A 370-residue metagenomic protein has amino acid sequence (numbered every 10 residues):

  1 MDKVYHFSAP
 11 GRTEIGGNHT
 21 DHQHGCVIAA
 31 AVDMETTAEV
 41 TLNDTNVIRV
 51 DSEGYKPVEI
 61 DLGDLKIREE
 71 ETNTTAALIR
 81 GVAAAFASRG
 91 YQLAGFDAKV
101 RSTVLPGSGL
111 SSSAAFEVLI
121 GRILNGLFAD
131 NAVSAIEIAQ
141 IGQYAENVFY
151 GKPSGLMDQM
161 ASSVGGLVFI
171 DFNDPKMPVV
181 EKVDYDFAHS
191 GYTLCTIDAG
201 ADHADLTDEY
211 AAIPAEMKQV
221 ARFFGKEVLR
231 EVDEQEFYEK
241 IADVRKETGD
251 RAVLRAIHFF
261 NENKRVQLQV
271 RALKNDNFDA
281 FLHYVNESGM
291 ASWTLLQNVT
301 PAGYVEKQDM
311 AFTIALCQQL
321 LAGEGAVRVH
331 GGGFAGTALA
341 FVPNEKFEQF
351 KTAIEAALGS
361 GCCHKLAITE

Functional and structural regions predicted by a protein language model:
M1-R12, T37-T74, F169-R328, F341-E370: C-terminal nucleotide
M1-T13, G17-A29, L62, T72 (+4 more regions): Gly/Ser-rich oxyanion-binding loop with an adjacent helix/lid that shapes the negatively charged ligand pocket
N18-H19, G25-I28, D51, T207 (+1 more regions): Short, glycine/acidic-enriched capping/hinge loops at junctions between secondary-structure elements
G25-D44, V164: Structural signature of FAD isoalloxazine-binding scaffolds in flavoprotein oxidoreductases
A98-V100, I197-A199, A338: A structural signal for short, well-ordered beta-strand segments
A114-A115, T337-V342: FabD-like malonyl-/acyl-CoA
F334: Glycine-rich phosphate-binding loop
